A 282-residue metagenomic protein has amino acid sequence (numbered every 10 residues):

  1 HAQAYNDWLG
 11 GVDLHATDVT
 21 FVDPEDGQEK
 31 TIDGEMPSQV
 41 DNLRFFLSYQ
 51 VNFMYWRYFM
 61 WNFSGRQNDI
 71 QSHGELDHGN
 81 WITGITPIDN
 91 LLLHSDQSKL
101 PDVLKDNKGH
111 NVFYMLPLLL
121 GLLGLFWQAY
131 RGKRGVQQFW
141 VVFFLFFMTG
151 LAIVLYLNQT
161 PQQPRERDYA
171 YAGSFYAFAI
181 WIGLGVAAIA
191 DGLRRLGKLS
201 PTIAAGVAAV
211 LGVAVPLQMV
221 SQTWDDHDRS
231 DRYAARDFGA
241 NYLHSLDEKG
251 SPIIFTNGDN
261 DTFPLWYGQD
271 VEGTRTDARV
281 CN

Functional and structural regions predicted by a protein language model:
H1-L118, L123: Lumenal/periplasmic acceptor-binding loop at the mouth of the active site in multi-pass, GT-C-fold membrane enzymes
H1-S38, F45, Y49, F53-M54 (+1 more regions): Soluble catalytic regions of membrane-associated enzymes that act on cell-envelope and secretory-pathway components
N107-H110, G135, V154-A172, W224-R229: Membrane-interface catalytic loops of GT-C/OST-like multi-pass glycosylation enzymes that act
L118-L125, F178-A190: Transmembrane alpha-helical segments
G132-F146, P201-A205: Membrane-interfacial loop-to-transmembrane alpha-helix junctions, especially the N-terminal start
L145-L155, G212-M219: Aromatic-anchored segments of alpha-helical transmembrane domains
Q163-A187: Hydrophobic/aromatic-rich transmembrane helices and adjacent perimembrane loops
L184-M219: Signature aromatic-anchored transmembrane alpha helix within multi-pass, membrane-resident enzymes that catalyze glycan
